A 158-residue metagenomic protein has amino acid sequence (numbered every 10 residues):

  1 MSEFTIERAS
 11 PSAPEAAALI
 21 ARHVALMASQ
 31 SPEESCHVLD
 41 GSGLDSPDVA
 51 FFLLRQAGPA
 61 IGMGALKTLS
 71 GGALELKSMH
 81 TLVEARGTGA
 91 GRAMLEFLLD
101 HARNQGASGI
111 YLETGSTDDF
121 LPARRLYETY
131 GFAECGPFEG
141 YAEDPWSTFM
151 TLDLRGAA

Functional and structural regions predicted by a protein language model:
E3-F4, R8-S12, G109-Y130, C135-A158: C-terminal "cap" of GNAT-fold acetyltransferases
F4-A73, K77, L82, L95-E96 (+4 more regions): Acetyl-CoA-dependent GNAT
G58, G62, G89-G91, G131: Conserved phosphate-binding and hydrolysis motifs of nucleotide-dependent enzymes
S70, A85, S116: Flexible, active-site-proximal loop/turn residues at the rims of small-molecule/cofactor binding pockets and catalytic
T81, G87-D100, R125, T129: Conserved acetyl-CoA-binding loop-helix of GNAT-fold acetyltransferases
